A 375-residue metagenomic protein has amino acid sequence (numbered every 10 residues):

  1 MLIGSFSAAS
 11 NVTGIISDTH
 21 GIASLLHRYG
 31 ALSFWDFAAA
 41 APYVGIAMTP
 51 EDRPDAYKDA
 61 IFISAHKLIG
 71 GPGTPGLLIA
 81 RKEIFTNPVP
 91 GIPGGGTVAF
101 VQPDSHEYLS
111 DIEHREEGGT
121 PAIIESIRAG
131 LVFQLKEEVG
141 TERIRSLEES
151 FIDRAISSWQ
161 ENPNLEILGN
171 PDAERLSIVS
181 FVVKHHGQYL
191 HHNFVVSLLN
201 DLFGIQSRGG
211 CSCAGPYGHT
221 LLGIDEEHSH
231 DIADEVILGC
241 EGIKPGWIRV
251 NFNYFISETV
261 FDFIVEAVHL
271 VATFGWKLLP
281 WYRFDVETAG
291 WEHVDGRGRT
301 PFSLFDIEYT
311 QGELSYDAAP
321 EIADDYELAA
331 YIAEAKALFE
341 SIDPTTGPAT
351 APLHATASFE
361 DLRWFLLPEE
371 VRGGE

Functional and structural regions predicted by a protein language model:
M1, E107-E113, P245-I248: Short glycine/proline-rich turn/loop motifs
M1-S5, I15-K58: Catalytic PLP-binding core of fold-type I/II PLP enzymes
A9, A38-A40, S212, N253: Active-site beta-loop-alpha junctions enriched in small/polar residues
F34-D36, F62, L168, R208: Structural detector of well-ordered beta-strand residues that form the stable sheet scaffold of enzyme domains
A39, D55-G95, F181-H185, Y189-L202 (+4 more regions): Phosphate/diphosphate-binding loops
A41, T49-A56, K82-E107, G209-E241: Flexible glycine/proline-rich, aromatic-decorated loop/lid segments
H66-R154: Active-site C-terminal subdomain of aminotransferase-like
R115-E116, I124, K136-L147, F151-G169 (+1 more regions): Non-catalytic terminal extensions of PLP-dependent enzymes
